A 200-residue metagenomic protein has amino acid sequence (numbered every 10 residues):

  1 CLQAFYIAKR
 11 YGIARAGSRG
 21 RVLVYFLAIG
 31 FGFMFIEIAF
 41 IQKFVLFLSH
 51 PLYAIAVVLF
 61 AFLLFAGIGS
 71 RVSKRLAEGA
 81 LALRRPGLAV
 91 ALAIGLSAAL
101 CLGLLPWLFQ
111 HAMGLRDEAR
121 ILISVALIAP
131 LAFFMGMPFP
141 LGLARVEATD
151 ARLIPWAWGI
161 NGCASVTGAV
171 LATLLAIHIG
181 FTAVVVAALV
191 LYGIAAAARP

Functional and structural regions predicted by a protein language model:
C1-P200: Alpha-helical transmembrane segments of multi-pass membrane proteins
